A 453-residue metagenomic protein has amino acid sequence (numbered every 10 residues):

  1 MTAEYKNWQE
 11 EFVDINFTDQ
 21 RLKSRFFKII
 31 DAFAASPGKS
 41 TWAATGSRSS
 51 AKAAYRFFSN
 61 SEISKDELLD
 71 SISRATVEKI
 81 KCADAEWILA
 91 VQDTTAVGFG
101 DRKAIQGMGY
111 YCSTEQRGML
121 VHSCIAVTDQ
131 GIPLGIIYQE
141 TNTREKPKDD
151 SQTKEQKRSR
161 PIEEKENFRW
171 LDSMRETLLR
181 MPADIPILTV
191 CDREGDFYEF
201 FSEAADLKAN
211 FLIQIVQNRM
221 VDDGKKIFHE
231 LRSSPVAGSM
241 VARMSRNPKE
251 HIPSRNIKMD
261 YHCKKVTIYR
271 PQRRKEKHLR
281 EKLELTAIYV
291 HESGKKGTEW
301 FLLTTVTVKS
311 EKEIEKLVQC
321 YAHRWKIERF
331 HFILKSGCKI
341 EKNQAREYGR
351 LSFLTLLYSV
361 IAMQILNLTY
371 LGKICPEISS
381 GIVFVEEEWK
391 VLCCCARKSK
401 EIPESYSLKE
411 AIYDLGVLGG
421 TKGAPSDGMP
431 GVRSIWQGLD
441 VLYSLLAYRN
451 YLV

Functional and structural regions predicted by a protein language model:
M1-I105, S113-L120, I125-V453: Single, function-defining residue in the core of a domain
